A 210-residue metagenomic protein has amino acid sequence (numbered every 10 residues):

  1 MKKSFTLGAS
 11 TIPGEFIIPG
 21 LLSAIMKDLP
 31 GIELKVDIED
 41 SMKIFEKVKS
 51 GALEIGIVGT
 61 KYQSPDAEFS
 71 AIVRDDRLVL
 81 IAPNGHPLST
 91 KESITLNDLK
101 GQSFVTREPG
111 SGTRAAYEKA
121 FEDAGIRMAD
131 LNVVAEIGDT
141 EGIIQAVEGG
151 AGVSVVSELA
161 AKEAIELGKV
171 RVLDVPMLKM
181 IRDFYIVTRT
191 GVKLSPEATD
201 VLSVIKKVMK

Functional and structural regions predicted by a protein language model:
M1-G8, E15, M26-D28, Y62-S70 (+2 more regions): Short helix-loop hinge/linker segments at domain boundaries
K2-L29, E33-D37, M42-E46, S157 (+1 more regions): N-terminal winged-helix
I17, R171-K210: A late-sequence structural motif
G20-A24, M42-L78, A82, E148 (+1 more regions): Short beta-strand-centered segments that line the small-molecule binding cleft or hinge of alpha/beta clamshell
D40-L53, E122, I126-V170: Hydrophobic hinge/microswitch elements
P65-A71, D76, E141-T190: Beta-alpha-beta core module
A67-L78, A82-V105, P109: Flexible hinge/capping segments at coil-to-helix
F104-G125, L194-P196: Secondary-structure junction motif
